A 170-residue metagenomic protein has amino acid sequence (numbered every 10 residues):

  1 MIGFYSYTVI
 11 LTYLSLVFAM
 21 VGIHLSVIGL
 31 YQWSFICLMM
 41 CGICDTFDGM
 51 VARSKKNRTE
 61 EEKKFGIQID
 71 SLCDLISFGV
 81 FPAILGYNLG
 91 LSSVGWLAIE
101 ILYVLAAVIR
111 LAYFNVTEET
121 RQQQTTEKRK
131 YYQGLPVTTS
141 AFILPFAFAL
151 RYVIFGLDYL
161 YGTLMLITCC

Functional and structural regions predicted by a protein language model:
M1-G49: Topogenic membrane-insertion module of multi-pass membrane proteins
I2-T12, I28, Q32, K64-I67 (+4 more regions): Membrane-water interface of alpha-helical transmembrane segments
V9-Y13, S54-L111: Multi-pass membrane catalytic core of lipid/isoprenoid biosynthesis enzymes
V21-I36, I76, V80-I101, F146-T163: Helix-coil boundary and interhelical linker segments in multi-pass alpha-helical membrane proteins
D48-K63, Y113-K130: Cytosolic, membrane-interface loops and tails of multi-pass inner-membrane proteins
V104-T117, L166-C170: Transmembrane alpha-helical segments that form the membrane-embedded catalytic/substrate-channel core of multi-pass
Q124, K128-C170: C-terminal membrane-associated helical module and adjoining short loops/tails
